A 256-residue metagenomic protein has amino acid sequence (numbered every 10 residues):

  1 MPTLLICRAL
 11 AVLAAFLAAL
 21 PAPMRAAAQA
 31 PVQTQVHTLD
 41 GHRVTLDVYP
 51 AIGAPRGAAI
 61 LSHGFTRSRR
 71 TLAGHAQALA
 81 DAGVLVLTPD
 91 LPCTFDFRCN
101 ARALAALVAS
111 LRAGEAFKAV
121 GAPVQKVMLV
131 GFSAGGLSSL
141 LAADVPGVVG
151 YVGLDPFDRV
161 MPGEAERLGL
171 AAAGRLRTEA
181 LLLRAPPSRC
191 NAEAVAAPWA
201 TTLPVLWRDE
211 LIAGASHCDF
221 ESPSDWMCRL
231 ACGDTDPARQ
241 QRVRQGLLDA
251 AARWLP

Functional and structural regions predicted by a protein language model:
L10-P21: Bacterial N-terminal signal peptides
A27-A54: N-terminal cap/lid segment of alpha/beta-hydrolase-fold proteins
P55-G64: Short beta-strand element of the alpha/beta-hydrolase
R70-T88: Short amphipathic alpha-helix adjacent to the substrate-entry channel of hydrolases
R98-S133, L137: Gly/Ser-rich "nucleophile elbow"/oxyanion-hole loop immediately N-terminal to the catalytic nucleophile in hydrolases
G136-P146: Short glycine-enriched nucleophile-adjacent loop and the immediately C-terminal alpha-helix near the catalytic center
G150-H217: The feature captures the conserved acid-bearing segment of alpha/beta-hydrolase catalytic domains
A192-E193, A197-P256: C-terminal catalytic-base region of ester-bond hydrolases, centering on the histidine of the charge-relay
